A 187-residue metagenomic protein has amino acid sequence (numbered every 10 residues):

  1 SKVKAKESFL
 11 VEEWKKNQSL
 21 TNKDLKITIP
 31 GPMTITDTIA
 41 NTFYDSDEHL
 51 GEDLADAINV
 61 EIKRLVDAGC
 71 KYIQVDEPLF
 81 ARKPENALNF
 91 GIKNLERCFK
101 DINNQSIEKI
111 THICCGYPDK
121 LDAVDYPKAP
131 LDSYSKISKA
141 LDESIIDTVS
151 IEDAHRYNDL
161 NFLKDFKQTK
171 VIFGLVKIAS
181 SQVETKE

Functional and structural regions predicted by a protein language model:
S1-E187: Domain-level signal for soluble alpha/beta catalytic cores
